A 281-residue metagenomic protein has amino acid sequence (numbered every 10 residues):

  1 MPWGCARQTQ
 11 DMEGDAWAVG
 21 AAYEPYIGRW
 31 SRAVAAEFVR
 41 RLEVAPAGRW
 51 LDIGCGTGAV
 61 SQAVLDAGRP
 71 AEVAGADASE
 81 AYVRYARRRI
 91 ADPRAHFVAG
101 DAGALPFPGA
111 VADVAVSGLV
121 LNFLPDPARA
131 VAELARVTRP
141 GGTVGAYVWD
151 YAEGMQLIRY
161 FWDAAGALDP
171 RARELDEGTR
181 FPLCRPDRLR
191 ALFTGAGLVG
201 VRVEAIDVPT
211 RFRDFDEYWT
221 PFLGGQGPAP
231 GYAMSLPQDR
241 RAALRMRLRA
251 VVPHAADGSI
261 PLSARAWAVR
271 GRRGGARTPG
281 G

Functional and structural regions predicted by a protein language model:
E13-V19, T57-A59, T179-G281: Conserved Class I S-adenosyl-L-methionine
W17-R29: Class I SAM-dependent methyltransferase Rossmann-like catalytic core, especially the SAM/SAH-binding loop
R29-G48, A63: Conserved alpha-helix/loop element of class I SAM-dependent methyltransferases that forms part of the SAM/SAH-binding
R49-L105, A128-R129: Class I SAM-dependent methyltransferase SAM/SAH-binding core
G103-V114: A short acidic, Gly/Pro-enriched loop at the edge of an enzyme's catalytic core that lines a small-molecule cofactor
D113-P127, D150: A short SAM/SAH-binding and catalytic strip from SAM-dependent methyltransferases
A128-R129, A135, R139-R213, A229 (+1 more regions): Conserved catalytic/acceptor-binding region of the Class I
